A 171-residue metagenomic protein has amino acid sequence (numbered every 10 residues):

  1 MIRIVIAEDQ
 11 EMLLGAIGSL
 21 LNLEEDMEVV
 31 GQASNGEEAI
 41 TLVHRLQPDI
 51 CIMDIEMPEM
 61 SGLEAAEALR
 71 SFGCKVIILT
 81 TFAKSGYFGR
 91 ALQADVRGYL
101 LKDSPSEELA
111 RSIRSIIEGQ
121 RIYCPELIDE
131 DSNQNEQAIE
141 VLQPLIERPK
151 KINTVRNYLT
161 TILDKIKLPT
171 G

Functional and structural regions predicted by a protein language model:
Q32-I50: Acidic, metal-coordinating helix/loop segments flanking the phosphotransfer/catalytic sites of two-component signaling
N35-E38, E56, S61-E64: Acidic catalytic/metal-coordinating carboxylates
T41, L63-G73: Short amphipathic alpha-helix used as the core "switch/output" element in two-component signaling
P48, G62, C74, L92-R97: As written
D49, I55-E56: The short loop immediately C-terminal to the conserved phospho-acceptor aspartate in CheY-like receiver
A83-G98, E107-R111, S115, D129: Alpha4 helix (beta4-alpha4-beta5 surface) of REC/receiver domains from two-component response regulators
R111-R114, E118-Q120, D129-G171: C-terminal output/effector regions of signal-responsive regulators
